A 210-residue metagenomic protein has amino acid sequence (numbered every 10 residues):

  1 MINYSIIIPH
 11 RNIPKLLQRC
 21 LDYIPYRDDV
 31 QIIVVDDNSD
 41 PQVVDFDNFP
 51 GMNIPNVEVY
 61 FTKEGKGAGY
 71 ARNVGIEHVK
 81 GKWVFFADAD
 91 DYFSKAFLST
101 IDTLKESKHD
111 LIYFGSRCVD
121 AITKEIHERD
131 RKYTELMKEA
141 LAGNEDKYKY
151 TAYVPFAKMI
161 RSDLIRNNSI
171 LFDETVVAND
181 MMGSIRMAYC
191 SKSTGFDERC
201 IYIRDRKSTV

Functional and structural regions predicted by a protein language model:
N3-S5, Q31, M182: Cell-envelope/extracellular polymer assembly enzymes that use nucleotide-activated donors
S5-I8, I33-V34, F61, Y189: Short hydrophobic beta-strand elements that form part of the catalytic alpha/beta core underpinning NDP-sugar/donor
H10-Y26: Short, well-formed alpha-helical segments that are part of the catalytic scaffolds of diverse glycosyltransferases
N12, I24, D37-S39, K66 (+1 more regions): Conserved short acidic donor-positioning loop in nucleotide-sugar-dependent glycosyltransferases
L21-F61: Acidic donor-binding segment of Leloir-type glycosyltransferases
T62-V79: Glycine-rich, basic loop-to-helix element that forms the pyrophosphate-binding segment of sugar-nucleotide handling
A68-R72, A89-D197, Y202-V210: Donor-binding/catalytic cores of nucleotide-activated saccharide and glycerol-phosphate transferases/polymerases
V84: Short aromatic/hydrophobic "clamp" motif used to bind/position activated sugar donors
